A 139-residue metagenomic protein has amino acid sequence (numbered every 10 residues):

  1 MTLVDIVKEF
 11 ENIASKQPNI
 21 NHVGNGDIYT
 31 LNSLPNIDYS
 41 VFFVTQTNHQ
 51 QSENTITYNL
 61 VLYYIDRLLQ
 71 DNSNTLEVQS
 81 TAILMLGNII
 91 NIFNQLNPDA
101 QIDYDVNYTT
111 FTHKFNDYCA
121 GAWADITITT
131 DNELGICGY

Functional and structural regions predicted by a protein language model:
M1-E53, G138-Y139: Small/polar-rich, solvent-exposed N-terminal microdomains that initiate assembly or binding
M1-N12, E53-T57, Y64-N91: Extracellular/virion structural assembly segments
P18, Q70, N94-N97, L134: Secondary-structure transition/hinge residues
N21, N36-S40, I83-T129: Acidic-leaning, charged glycine-interspersed low-complexity segments
N54-L69, A120-N132: Oligomerization/assembly interface segments of phage tail-like spikes and tubes
S73-T75, G135-Y139: Short, charged, solvent-exposed linker or helix-capping segments at domain edges/interfaces that act as flexible hinges
